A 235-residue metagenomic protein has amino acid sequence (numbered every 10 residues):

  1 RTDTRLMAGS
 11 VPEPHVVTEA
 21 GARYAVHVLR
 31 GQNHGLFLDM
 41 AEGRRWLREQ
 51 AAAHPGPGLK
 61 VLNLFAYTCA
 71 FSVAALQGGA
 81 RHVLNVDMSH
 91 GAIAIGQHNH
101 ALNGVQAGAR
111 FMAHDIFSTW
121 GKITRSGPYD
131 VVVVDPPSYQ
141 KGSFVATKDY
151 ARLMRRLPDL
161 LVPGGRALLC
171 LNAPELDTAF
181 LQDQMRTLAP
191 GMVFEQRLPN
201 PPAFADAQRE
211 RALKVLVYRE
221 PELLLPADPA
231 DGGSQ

Functional and structural regions predicted by a protein language model:
R1-F37, R45: Non-catalytic substrate-recognition/targeting regions of SAM-dependent transferases
P57-Y67: Conserved class I S-adenosyl-L-methionine
T68-A80: Conserved SAM-binding loop of SAM-dependent methyltransferases across substrates and taxa, primarily the Class I
H82-D87: Conserved SAM-binding motif I beta-strand of class I
S89-V131: S-adenosyl-L-methionine
P136-P137, S143, C170-P174: Short strand-turn motif at the edge of the Rossmann-like AdoMet-binding core
Y150-P163: A short glycine-rich, Lys/Arg-flanked "PGG" loop and its adjoining helix->strand segment in the class I
R166-Q235: C-terminal catalytic and target-recognition region of SAM-dependent MTase-like enzymes, primarily methyltransferases
